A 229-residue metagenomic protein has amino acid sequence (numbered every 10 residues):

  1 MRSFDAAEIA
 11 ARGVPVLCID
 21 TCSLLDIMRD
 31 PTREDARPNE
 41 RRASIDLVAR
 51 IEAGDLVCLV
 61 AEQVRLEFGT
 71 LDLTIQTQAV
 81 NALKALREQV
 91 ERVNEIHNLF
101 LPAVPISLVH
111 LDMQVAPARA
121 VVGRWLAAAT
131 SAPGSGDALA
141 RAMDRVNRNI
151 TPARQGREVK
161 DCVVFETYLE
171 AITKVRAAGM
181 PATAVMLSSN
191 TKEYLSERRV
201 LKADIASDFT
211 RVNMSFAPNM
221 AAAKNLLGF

Functional and structural regions predicted by a protein language model:
R2-A184, K192-F229: Active-site-proximal, substrate-binding regions of enzyme catalytic domains and RNA-binding/basic surfaces
S189: Cofactor-binding loop segments of dinucleotide-utilizing enzymes, especially the Rossmann-like FAD- and NAD(P)+-binding
